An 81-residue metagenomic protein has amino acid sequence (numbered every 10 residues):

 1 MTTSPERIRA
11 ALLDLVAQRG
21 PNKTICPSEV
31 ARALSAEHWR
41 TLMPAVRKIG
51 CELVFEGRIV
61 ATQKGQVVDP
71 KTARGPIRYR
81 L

Functional and structural regions predicted by a protein language model:
T2-T24, G50: Positively charged, polyanion-binding regions of nucleic-acid-associated proteins
N22-A33: Short acidic, hydrophobic short linear motifs in intrinsically disordered regions
E29, Q63-G65: A general secondary-structure junction signal
A31-L42: Short helix-coil junctions and helix-kink-helix linkers
R40-E52: Short amphipathic alpha-helical interaction segments
F55-Q63: A short, conserved structural fragment
G65-L81: Short, cationic-aromatic polyanion-contact patches
